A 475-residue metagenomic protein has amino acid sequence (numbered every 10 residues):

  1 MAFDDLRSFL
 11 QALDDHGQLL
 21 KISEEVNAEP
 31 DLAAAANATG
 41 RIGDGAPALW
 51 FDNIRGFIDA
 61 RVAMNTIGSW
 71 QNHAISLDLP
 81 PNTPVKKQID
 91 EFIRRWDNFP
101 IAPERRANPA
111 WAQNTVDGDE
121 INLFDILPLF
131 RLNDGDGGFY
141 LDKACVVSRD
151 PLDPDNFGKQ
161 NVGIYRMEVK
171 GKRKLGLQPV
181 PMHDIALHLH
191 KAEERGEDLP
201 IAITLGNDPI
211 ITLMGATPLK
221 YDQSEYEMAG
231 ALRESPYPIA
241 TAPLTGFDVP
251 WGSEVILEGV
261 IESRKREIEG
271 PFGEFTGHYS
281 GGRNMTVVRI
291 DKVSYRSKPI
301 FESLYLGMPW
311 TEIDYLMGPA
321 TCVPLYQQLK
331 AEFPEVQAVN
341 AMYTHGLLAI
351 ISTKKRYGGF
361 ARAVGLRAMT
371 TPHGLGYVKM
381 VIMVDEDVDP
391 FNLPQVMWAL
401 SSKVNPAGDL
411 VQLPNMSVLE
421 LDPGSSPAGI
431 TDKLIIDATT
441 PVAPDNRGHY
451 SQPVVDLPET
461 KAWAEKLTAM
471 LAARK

Functional and structural regions predicted by a protein language model:
M1-F272, G277-V287, D291-K475: Extended, highly charged
